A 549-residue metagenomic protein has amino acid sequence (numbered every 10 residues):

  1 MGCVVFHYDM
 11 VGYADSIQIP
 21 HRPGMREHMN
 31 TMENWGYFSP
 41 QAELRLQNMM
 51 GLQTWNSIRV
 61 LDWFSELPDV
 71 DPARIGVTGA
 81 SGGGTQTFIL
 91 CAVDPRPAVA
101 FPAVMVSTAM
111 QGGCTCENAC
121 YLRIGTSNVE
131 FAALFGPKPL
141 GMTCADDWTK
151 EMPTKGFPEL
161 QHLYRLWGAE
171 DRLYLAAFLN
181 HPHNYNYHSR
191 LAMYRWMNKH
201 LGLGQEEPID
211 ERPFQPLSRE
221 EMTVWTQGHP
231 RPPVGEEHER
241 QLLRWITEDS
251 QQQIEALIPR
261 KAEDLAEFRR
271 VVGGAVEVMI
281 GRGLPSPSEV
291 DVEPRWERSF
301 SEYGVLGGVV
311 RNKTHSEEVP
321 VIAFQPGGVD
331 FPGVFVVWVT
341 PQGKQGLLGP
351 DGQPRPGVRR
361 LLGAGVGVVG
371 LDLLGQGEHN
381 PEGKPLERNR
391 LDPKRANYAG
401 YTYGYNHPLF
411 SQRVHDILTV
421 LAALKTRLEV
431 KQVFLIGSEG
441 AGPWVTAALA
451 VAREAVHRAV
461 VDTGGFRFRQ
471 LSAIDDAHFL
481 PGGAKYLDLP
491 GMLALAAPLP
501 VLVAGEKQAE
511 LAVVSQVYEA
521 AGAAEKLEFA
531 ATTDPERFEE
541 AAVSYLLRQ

Functional and structural regions predicted by a protein language model:
M1-G12, G36-F38, E43, D71 (+3 more regions): A conserved hydrophobic secondary-structure block that centers on an alpha-helix together with its immediately flanking
G2-P23, R74-T78, G82-T87, C91-A92 (+1 more regions): Carboxylate/His-rich catalytic cores and anion/metal-binding grooves
Y8-M10, A103, V337-T340, L373 (+1 more regions): Alpha/beta-hydrolase
Y8-M10, D15-M25, F88-L90, P102 (+5 more regions): Short, solvent-exposed loop/turn and secondary-structure capping segments
P23-G76, E382, R388-E439: Gly/Ser-rich "nucleophile elbow"/oxyanion-hole loop immediately N-terminal to the catalytic nucleophile in hydrolases
L52, R59-I124, V420-M492: Primarily recognizes the serine-hydrolase "nucleophile elbow" in alpha/beta-hydrolase and SGNH/GDSL folds
T78-A98, P102-A103, A109-E117, Y121 (+5 more regions): Catalytic-domain carbohydrate-binding cleft regions of carbohydrate-active enzymes
G136, T143-V336, Q342-Q353, R359-G367 (+3 more regions): Alpha/beta-hydrolase-fold serine-hydrolase catalytic core, especially in secreted/extracellular enzymes
